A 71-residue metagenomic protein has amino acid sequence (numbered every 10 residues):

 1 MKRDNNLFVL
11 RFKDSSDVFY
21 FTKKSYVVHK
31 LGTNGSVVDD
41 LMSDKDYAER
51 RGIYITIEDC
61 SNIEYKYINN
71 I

Functional and structural regions predicted by a protein language model:
M1-S15, Y47-R50: Short aromatic-glycine-(Arg/Gly/Cys) micro-motifs in beta-strand/loop hairpins
S16-D17, N62: Compositionally biased regions
K24: Helix-turn-helix DNA-binding elements, focusing on the entry/boundary residues of the two helices that contact DNA
V27: Short alpha-helical "recognition helix" segments of helix-turn-helix
G35-I71: Short, mixed-charge low-complexity intrinsically disordered segments
